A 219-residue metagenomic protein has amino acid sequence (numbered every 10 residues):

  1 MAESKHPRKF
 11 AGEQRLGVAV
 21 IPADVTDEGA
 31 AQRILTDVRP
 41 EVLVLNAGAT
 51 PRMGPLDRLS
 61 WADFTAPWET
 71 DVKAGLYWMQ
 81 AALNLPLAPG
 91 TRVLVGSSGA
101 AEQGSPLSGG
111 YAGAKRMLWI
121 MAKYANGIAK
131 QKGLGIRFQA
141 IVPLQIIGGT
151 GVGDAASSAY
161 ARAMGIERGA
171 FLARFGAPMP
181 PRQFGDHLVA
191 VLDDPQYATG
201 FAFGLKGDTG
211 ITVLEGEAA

Functional and structural regions predicted by a protein language model:
Q14-D27: Rossmann-fold cofactor-recognition segment
T26-V38: Conserved Rossmann-fold cofactor-binding substructure of NAD(P)-dependent oxidoreductases
P40-G48, D71, V95, Q139: Rossmann-fold scaffold of SDR-type NAD(P)-dependent oxidoreductases
G48-T65, L107: Conserved mid-core segment of classical short-chain dehydrogenase/reductases
D57-L76, L94, L118: Catalytic Tyr-X3-Lys loop
T70-T91, N126-G127, Q131: Amphipathic alpha-helical dimer-interface segment in Rossmann-like NAD(P)H-dependent oxidoreductases
R92-K132, V142-D154: Catalytic loop of short-chain dehydrogenase/reductase
A161-A218: C-terminal helical subdomain
